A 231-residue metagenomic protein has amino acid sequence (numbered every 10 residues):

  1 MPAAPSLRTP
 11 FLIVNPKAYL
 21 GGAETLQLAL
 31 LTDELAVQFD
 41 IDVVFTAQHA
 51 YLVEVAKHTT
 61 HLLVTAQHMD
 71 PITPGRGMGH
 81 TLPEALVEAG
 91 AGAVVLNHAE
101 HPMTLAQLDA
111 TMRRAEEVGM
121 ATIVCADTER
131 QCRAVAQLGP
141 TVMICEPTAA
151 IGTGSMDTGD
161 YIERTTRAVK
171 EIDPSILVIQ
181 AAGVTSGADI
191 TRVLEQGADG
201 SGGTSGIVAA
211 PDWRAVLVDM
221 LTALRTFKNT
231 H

Functional and structural regions predicted by a protein language model:
M1-T81, T122, R130-P140, A209: Conserved N-terminal beta1-alpha1 strand-loop-helix module at the mouth
K17, Q48, L86, E146 (+3 more regions): Conserved, mostly hydrophobic/aromatic
T59-A115: Glycine/small-residue-rich loop that forms an oxyanion/phosphate-binding "nest" at active or ligand-binding sites
Q67-P71, G75-G77, T104-A106, V124-R130 (+1 more regions): Glycine-rich beta-to-alpha transition loops that act as phosphate-gripper elements at the mouths of alpha/beta enzyme
D70-T73, G79, P140-R167, T185 (+1 more regions): Glycine/Thr-rich beta-alpha phosphate-binding loop at enzyme active sites
G92-M103, V142-S155, Q196-L217: Glycine-rich phosphate-binding active-site loops on the catalytic face of alpha/beta enzymes
T111-E117, D157-D160, G206-H231: C-terminal helical cap(s) of enzyme catalytic domains, especially alpha/beta-barrels
A126-G139, G183-S201: Catalytic cores of alpha/beta
